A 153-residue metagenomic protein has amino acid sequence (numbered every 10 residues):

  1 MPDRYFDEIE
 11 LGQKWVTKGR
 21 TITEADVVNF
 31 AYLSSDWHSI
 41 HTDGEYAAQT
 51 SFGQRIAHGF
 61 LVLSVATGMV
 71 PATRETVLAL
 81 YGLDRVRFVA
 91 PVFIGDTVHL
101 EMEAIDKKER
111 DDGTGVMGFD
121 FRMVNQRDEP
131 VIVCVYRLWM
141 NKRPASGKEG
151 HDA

Functional and structural regions predicted by a protein language model:
M1-G82, R143-A153: Hot-dog-fold acyl-thioester-processing enzymes
M1-L11, V92-D96, E101-A153: HotDog/MaoC-like acyl-thioester-processing domains
S39-H41, L80-Y81, V86-F88, D112 (+2 more regions): Short, intrinsically disordered/low-complexity patches at protein termini and at juxtamembrane boundaries
A72-I94, L100-E101: Mid-chain, well-packed structural core segment of small domains
